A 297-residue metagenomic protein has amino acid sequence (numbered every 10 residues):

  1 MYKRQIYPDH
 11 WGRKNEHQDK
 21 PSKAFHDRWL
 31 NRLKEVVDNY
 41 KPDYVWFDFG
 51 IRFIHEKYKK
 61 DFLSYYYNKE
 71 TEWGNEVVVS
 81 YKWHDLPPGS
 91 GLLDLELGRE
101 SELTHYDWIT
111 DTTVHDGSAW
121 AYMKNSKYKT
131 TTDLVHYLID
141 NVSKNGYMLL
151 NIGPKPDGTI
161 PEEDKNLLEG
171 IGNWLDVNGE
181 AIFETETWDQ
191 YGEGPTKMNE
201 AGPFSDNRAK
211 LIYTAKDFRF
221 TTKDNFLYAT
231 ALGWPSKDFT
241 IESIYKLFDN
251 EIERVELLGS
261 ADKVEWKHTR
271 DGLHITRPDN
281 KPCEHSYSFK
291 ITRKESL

Functional and structural regions predicted by a protein language model:
K3-L297: Mature catalytic domains of secreted/periplasmic carbohydrate-active enzymes
